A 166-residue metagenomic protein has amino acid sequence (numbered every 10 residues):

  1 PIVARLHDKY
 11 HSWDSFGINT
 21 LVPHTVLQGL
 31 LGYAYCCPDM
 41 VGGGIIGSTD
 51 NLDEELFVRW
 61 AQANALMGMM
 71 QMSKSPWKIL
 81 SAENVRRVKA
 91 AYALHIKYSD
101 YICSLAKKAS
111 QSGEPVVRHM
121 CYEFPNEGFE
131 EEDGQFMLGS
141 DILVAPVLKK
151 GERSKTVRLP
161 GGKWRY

Functional and structural regions predicted by a protein language model:
P1-Y166: Catalytic-domain carbohydrate-binding cleft regions of carbohydrate-active enzymes
